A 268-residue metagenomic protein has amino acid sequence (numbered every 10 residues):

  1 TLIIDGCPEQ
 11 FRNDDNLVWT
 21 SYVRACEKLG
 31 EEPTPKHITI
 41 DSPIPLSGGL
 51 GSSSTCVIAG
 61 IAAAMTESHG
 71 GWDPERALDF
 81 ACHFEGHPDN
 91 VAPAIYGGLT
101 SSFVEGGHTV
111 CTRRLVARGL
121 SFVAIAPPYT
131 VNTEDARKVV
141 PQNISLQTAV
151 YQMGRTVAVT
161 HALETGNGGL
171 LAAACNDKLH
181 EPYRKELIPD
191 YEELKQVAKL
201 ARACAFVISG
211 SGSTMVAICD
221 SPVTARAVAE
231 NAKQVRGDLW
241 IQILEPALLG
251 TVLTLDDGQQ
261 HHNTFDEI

Functional and structural regions predicted by a protein language model:
T1-G48, T66, W72, P246-L249 (+2 more regions): ATP-binding N-lobe of GHMP and related small-molecule kinases
I4-R12, S42-G51, A81-P88, Q142-Q147: A short glycine/serine-rich beta->alpha loop
E27-H37, A64-F80, G107-V110, V223-A232: Phosphate-handling active-site elements
L50-P74, I95-G97: DPxDG-like acidic metal-binding loop motif
W72-L120, F206-I208, G212, V216: Alpha/beta catalytic cores of group-transfer enzymes, especially the acyltransferase/condensing modules of polyketide
T100-T112, S121, P127-A162, L171: Anionic-ligand binding region
L163-I268: Glycine-rich, charge-dense phosphate/pyrophosphate-binding loop(s) and the adjacent flexible "lid"/catalytic subdomain
